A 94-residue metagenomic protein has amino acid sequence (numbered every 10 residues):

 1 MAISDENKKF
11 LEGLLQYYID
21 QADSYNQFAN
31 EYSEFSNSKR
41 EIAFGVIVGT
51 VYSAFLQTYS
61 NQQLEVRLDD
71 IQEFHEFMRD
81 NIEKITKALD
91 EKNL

Functional and structural regions predicted by a protein language model:
M1-Y32: Short terminal alpha-helical segments
I3-E6, F35-A43, D70: Non-transmembrane, amphipathic alpha-helical segments
Y17, T50, F77-D80: Charged, amphipathic alpha-helical oligomerization/scaffolding segments
E41-N61: Acidic, low-complexity, intrinsically disordered interaction modules
Y59-L94: Charged low-complexity stretches with an acidic bias
